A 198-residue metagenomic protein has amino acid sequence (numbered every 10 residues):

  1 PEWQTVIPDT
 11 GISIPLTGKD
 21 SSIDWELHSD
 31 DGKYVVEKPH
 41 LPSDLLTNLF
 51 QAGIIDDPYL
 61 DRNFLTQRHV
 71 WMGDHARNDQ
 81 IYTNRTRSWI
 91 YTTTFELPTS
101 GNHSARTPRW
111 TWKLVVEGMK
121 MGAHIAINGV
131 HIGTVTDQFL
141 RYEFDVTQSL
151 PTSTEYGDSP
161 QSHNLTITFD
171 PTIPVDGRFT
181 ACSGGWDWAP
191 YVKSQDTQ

Functional and structural regions predicted by a protein language model:
P1-T17, E26-G32, V36, I81-Q198: Accessory beta-strand-rich segments of carbohydrate-active enzymes
D20-P58, R62: Predominantly extracellular/luminal regions of secreted and cell-surface proteins, especially disulfide-bonded
D61-Y82: Surface-exposed, low-complexity/disordered Ser/Thr/Gly/Pro/Asn-rich loops and linkers
